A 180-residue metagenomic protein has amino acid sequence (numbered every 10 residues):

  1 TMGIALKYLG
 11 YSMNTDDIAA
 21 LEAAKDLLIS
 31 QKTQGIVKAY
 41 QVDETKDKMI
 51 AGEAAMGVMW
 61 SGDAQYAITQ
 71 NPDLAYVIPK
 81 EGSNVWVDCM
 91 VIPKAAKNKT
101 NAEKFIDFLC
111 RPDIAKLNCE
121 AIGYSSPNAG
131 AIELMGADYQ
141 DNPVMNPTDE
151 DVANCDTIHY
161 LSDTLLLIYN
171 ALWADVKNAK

Functional and structural regions predicted by a protein language model:
T1-E53: Extracytoplasmic ligand-binding site segments that recognize negatively charged/polar headgroups
G3, L27-Q31, Q70-K94: Periplasmic-binding protein-like
L6-Y11, I29-T33, I50, A54 (+4 more regions): Sec-exported extracytoplasmic/periplasmic mature domains
T45-K48, A64, A102, A115: Short, hydrophobic alpha-helical packing/hinge segments within bilobed ligand-binding/sensory domains
K46, I50, I68, P93 (+1 more regions): Generic hydrophobic alpha-helical scaffold/packing signal
D47, D149-K180: Conserved C-terminal helix/tail region of periplasmic/extracytoplasmic solute-binding proteins
M56-D73: A ligand-binding cleft/hinge motif common to bilobed small-molecule-binding domains
N84, P93-A153: Mature extracytoplasmic/periplasmic domains
